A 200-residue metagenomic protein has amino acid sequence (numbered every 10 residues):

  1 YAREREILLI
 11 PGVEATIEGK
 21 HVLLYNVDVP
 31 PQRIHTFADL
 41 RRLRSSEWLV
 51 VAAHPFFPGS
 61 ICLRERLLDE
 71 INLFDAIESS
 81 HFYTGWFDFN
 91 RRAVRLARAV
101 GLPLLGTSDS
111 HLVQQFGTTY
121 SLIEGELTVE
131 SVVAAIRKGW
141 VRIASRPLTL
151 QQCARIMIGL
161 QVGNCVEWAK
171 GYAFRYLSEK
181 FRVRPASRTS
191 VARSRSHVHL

Functional and structural regions predicted by a protein language model:
R3-P11, E18-P31, A38, R42 (+1 more regions): Charged catalytic cores and adjacent phosphate/nucleic-acid-binding surfaces used for phosphate/nucleic-acid chemistry
L43-A52: Short beta-strand/loop segments at the ligand-binding rim of alpha/beta enzyme cores
P55: Cofactor-binding loop segments of dinucleotide-utilizing enzymes, especially the Rossmann-like FAD- and NAD(P)+-binding
